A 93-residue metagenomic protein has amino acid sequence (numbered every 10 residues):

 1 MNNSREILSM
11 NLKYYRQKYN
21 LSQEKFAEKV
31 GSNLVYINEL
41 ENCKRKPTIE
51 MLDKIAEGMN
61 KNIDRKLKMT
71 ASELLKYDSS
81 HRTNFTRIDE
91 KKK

Functional and structural regions predicted by a protein language model:
M1-K18: A short, Lys/Arg-rich alpha-helix, primarily the initiator
N2, R65-K93: Short, charged recognition helix plus adjacent turn of helix-turn-helix-like nucleic-acid-binding domains
K13, Q17, G31, N42-K44 (+1 more regions): Residue-level detection of the helix-turn-helix DNA-binding "recognition helix"
Q17, E28, E57: Alpha-helical residues within the helix-turn-helix
N20-E39: Short alpha-helical DNA-recognition segment
T48-E73: DNA major-groove recognition helix of helix-turn-helix/homeodomain DNA-binding modules
